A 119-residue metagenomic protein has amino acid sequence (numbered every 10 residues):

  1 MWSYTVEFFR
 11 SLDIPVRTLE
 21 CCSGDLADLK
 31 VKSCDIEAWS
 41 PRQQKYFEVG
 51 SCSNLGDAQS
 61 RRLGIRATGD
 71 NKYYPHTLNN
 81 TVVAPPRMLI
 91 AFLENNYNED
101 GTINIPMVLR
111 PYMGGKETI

Functional and structural regions predicted by a protein language model:
M1-I119: TRNA-recognition modules of translation machinery and tRNA-sensing kinases, especially anticodon-binding
